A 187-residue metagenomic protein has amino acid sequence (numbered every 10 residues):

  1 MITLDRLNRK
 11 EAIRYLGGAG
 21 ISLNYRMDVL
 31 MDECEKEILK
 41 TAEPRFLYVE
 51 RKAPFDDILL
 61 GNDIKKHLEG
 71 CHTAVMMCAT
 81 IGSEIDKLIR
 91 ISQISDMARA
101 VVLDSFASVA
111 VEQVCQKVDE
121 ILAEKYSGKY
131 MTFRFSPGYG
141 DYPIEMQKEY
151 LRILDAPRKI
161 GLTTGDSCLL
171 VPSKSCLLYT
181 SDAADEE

Functional and structural regions predicted by a protein language model:
M1-R99: Active-site helix-to-loop segments that bind/position phosphate- or nucleotide-bearing substrates and donors across
L23-L30, L103-F106, A110, V114 (+1 more regions): Catalytic cores of large soluble enzymes that bind and process phosphate-bearing ligands
L30, C34-E37, V114, V118 (+2 more regions): General structural feature for long, well-ordered alpha-helical segments within catalytic domains of soluble enzymes
C71-R134: Conserved mixed alpha/beta catalytic, RNA-binding, or beta-rich assembly cores of soluble enzyme, regulatory
Y130-R152: Short, structured protein-protein interaction patches enriched in aromatics and acidic/basic residues, typified by
E149-D166, L170: Acidic, Ser/Thr-rich low-complexity intrinsically disordered segments
C176: TRNA-recognition modules of translation machinery and tRNA-sensing kinases, especially anticodon-binding
Y179-E187: Single conserved hydrophobic/aromatic residue that forms the stacking wall/gate of nucleotide- or nucleobase-binding
